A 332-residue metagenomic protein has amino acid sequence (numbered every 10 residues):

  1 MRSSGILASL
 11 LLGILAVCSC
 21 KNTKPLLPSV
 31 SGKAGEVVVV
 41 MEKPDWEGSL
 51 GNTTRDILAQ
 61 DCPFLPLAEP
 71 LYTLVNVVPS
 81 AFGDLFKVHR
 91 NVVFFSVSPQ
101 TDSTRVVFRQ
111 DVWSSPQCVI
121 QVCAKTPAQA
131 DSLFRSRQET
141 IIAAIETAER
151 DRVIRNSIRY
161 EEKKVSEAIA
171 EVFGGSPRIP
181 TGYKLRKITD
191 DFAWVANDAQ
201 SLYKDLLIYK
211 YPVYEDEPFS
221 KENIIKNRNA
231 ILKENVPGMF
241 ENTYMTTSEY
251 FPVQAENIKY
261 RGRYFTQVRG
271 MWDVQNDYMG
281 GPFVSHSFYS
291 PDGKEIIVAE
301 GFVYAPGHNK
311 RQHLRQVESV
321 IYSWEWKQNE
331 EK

Functional and structural regions predicted by a protein language model:
M1-A8: Bacterial N-terminal signal peptides that target proteins for export
A16-S19: C-terminal motif of bacterial Sec signal peptides marking the signal peptidase cleavage site
T23-M41, D45, N91, S96-K163: Solvent-exposed alpha-helical segments and adjacent loops that form catalytic or protein-interaction surfaces
T23-P25, V40-E42, P180-M239, T247 (+1 more regions): Secretory pathway targeting signatures of secreted, lumenal, and periplasmic proteins
V30-G32, D45-E47, D56-Q60, F64-L71 (+2 more regions): N-terminal "mature-domain start" segment
P70-A128, S132, K233-G293, H308: Signature of long, low-cysteine stretches enriched in small and polar/charged residues
C118-T126, D205-K210, E295-Y304: Short, well-ordered beta-strand elements
D131-R155, P177, Y183, E295-K332: Surface-exposed amphipathic alpha-helical segments
